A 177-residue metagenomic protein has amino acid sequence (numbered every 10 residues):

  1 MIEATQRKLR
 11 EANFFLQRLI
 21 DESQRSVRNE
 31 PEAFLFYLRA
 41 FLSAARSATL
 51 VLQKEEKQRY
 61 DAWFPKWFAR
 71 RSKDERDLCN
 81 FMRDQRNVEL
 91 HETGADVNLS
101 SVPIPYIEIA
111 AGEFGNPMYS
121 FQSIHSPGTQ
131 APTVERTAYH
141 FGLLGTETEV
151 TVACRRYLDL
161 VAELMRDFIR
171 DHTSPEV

Functional and structural regions predicted by a protein language model:
M1-R39, K57-V177: Acidic, Ser/Thr/Gly/Pro-rich intrinsically disordered interaction regions
A45-S47: Catalytic phosphate/metal-binding cores of nucleic-acid and nucleotide-processing enzymes, i.e., regions that mediate
V51-E55: Long, hydrophobic/aromatic-enriched structural stretches that serve as scaffold segments
